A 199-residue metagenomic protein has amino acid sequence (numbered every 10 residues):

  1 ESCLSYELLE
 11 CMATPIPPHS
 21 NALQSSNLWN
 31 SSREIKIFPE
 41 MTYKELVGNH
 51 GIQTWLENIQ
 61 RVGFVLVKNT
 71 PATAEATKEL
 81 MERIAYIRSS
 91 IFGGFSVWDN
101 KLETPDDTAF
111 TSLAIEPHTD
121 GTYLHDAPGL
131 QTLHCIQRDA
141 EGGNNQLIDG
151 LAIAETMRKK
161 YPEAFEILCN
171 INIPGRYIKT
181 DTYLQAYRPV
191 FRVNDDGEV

Functional and structural regions predicted by a protein language model:
E1-S26: Hydrophobic, ordered structural segments
S26-F64, N69-V199: Active-site environment of non-heme Fe oxygenases that use a 2-His-1-carboxylate facial triad
